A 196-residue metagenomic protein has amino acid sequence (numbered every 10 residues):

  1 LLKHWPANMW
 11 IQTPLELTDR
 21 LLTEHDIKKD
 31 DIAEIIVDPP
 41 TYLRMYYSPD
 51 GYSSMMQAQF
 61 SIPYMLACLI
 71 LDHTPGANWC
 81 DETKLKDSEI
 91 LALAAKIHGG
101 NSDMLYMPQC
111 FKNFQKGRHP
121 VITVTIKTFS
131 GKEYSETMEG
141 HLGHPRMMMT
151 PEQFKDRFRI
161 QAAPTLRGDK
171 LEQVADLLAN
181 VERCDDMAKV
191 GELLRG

Functional and structural regions predicted by a protein language model:
L1-G196: Terminal-appendage/accessory-domain detector
